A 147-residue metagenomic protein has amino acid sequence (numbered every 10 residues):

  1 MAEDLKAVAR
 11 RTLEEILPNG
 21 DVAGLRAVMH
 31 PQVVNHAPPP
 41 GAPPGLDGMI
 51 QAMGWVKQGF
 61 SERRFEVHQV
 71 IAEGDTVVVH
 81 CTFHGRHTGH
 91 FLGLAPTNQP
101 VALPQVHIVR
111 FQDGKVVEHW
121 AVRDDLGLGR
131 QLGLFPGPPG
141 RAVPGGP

Functional and structural regions predicted by a protein language model:
M1-P147: C-terminal and inter-domain tail/linker signature
